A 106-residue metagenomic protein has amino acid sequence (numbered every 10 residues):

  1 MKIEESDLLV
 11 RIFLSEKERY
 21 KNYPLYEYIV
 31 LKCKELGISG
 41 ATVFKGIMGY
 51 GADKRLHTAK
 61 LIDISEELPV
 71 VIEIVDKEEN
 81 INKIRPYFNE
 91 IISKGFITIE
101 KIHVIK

Functional and structural regions predicted by a protein language model:
M1-K106: Positively charged, small/polar-rich N-terminal and surface patches that mediate targeting and assembly and bind
